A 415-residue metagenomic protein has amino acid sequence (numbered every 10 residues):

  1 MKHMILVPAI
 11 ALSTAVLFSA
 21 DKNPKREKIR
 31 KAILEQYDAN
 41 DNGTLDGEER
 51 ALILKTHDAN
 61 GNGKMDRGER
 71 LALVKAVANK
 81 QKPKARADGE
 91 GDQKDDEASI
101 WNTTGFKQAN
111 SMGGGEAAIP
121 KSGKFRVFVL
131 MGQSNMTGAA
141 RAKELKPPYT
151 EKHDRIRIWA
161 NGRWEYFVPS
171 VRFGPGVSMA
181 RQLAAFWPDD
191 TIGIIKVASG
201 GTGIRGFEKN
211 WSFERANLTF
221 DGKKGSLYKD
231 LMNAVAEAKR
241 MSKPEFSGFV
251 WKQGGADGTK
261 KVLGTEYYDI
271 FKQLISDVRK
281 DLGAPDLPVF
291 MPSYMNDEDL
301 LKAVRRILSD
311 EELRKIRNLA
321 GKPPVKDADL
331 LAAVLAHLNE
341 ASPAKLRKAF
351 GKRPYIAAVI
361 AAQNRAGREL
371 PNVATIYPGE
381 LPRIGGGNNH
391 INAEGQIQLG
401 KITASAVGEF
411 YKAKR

Functional and structural regions predicted by a protein language model:
M1-I5: Positively charged n-region of N-terminal signal peptides that target proteins for export
V7-A15: Bacterial N-terminal signal peptides
A20-Q36, G47-K55: EF-hand Ca2+-binding helix-loop-helix modules
K22-N23, E27-K28, V74-D88: Intrinsically disordered, low-complexity Ser/Thr-rich linker and spacer segments in cell-wall-related proteins
K28, T44-A51, M65-V74: Alpha-helical segments with a strong preference for the paired helices of cellulosomal dockerin domains
D38-N42, N60-N62: Acidic carboxylate motifs that coordinate Ca2+ or other divalent cations, activating on Asp/Glu
T56, N62-P83: EF-hand and EF-hand-like Ca2+-sensor regions
R86-R415: Cell-envelope and extracellular/periplasmic
